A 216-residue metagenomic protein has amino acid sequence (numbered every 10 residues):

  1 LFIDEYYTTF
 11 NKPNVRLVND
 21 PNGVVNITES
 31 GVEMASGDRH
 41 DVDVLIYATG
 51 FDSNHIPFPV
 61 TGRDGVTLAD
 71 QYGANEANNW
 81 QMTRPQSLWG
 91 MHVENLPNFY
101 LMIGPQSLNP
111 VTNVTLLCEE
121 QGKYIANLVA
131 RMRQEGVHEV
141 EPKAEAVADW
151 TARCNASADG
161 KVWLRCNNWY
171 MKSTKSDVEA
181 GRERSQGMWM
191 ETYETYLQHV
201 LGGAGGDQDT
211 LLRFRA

Functional and structural regions predicted by a protein language model:
L1-E5: Short beta-strand to alpha-helix junction loop
T9, P13-A35: A conserved short coil-to-beta-strand element within the FAD-binding core of flavoproteins
N11, R39-H40, H92-N95: Extracellular/periplasmic catalytic domains that process cell-envelope and extracellular macromolecules
V18-D20, N54, D70, M132-P142: Acidic/polar loop patches that form or flank catalytic/metal-binding clefts of enzymes that bind anionic ligands
E33-V44: Core beta-strand elements of the Rossmann-like FAD/NAD(P) dinucleotide-binding domain in flavoenzyme oxidoreductases
R39-D41, T67, M171: Short, solvent-exposed loop/turn motifs
V44, A48-M132: Glycine/threonine-rich phosphate-binding loop and adjacent beta-strand/alpha-helix elements that clamp
Q86-S87, N98-A216: C-terminal, flexible cofactor-proximal segment of oxidoreductases
